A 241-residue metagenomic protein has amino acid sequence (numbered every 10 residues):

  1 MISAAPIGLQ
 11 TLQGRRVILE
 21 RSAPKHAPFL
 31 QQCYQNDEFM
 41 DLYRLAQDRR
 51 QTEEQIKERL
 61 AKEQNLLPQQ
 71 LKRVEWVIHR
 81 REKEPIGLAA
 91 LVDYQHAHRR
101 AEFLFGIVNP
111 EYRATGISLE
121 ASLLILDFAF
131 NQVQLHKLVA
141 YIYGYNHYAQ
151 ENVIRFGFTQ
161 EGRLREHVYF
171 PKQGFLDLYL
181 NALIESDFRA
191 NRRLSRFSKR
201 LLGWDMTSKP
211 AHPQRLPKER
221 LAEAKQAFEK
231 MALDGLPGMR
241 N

Functional and structural regions predicted by a protein language model:
M1-F29, Q35-D37, R80-N241: Acyl-donor (CoA/ACP) binding surface of acyl/acetyltransferases
C33, E63-L67, A129: Hydrophobic helix-cap positions at the C-terminus of alpha-helices in RecA-like/P-loop ATPase nucleotide-binding cores
E38, Q64-P68, V133: Secondary-structure transition/hinge residues
M40-K62: Conserved GNAT-fold acetyl-CoA-binding loop/helix
R44, Q70-V74, H136, S195: Short, polar/charged, Gly/Pro-enriched helix-capping and turn/loop motifs at alpha-helix termini and inter-helix linkers
K62-V77: A short helix-loop-beta-strand connector motif used in the catalytic cores of GNAT acetyltransferases and, in some
